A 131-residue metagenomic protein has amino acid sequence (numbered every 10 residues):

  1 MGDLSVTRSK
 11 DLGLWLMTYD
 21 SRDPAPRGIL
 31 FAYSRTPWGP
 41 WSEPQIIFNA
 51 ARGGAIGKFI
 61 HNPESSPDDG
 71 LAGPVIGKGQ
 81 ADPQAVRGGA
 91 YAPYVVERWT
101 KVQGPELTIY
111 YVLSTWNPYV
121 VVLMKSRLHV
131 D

Functional and structural regions predicted by a protein language model:
M1-D131: Carbohydrate-active catalytic/glycan-binding domains of CAZyme proteins, especially the secreted or lumenal ectodomains
